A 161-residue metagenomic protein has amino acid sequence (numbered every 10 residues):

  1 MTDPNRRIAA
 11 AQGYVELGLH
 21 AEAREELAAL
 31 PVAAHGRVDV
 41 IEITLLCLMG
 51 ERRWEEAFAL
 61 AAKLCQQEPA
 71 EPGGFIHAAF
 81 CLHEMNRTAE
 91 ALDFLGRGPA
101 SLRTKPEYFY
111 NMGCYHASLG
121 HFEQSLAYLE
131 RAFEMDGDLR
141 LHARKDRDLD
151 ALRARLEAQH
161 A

Functional and structural regions predicted by a protein language model:
D3-A33, E42-G50: Alpha-helical segment of the N-proximal tetratricopeptide repeat
A9, I43, H77, N111 (+2 more regions): "A position-specific structural signal for the A-helix of alpha-solenoid helical repeats
E16-L17, G50, E84, S118 (+1 more regions): Register position in tetratricopeptide repeats
P31-V32, C65-Q66, P99-A100, F133 (+1 more regions): A conserved position within tetratricopeptide repeats
D39-E107: Alpha-helical adaptor scaffolds
A117-L141: TPR/TPR-like (Sel1-like) alpha-helical repeat modules
E134-A161: Terminal, low-structured helical/coil segments at or just beyond the last alpha-helical repeat
